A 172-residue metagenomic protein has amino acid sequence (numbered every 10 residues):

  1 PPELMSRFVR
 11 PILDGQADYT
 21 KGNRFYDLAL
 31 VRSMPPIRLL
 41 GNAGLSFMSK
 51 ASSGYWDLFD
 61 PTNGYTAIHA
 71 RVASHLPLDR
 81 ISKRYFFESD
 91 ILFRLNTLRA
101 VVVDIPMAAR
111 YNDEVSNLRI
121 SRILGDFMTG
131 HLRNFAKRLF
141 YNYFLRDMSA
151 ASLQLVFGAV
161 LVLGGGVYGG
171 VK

Functional and structural regions predicted by a protein language model:
P2-Y85, N112-R122: Acceptor/aglycone-binding surface of glycosyltransferases and processive sugar-polymer synthases
R80-K172: Hydrophobic helical membrane-anchoring modules
